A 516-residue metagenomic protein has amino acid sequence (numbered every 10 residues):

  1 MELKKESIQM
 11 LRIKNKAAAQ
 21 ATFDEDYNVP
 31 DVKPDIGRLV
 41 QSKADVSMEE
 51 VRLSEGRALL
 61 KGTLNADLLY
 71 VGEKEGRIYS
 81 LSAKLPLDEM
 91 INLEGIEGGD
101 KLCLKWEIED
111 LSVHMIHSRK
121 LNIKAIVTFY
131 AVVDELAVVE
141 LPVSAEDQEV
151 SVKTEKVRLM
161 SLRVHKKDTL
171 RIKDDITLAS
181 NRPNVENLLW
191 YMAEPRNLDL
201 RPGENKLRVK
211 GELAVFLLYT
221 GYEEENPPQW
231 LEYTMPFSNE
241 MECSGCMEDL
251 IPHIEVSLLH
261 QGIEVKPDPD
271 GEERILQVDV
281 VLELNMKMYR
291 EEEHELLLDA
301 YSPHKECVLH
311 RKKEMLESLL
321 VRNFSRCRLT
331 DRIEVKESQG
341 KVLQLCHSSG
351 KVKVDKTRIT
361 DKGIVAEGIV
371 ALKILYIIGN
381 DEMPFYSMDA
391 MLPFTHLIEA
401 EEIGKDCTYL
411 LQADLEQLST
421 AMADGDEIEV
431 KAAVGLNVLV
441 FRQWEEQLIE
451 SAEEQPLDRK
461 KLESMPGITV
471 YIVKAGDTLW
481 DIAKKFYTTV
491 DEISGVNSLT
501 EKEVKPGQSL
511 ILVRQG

Functional and structural regions predicted by a protein language model:
M1-E463: Interfacial loop/beta elements and low-complexity acidic/Ser/Thr-rich segments of macromolecular assembly/processing
V365-I369, V470-I472, E503, I511: Structured core elements
I449-A475, Q508-G516: Surface-exposed, interaction-prone regions with an acidic/low-complexity signature
I482: Short alpha-helical "recognition helix" segments of helix-turn-helix
T488-G516: Extracellular LysM carbohydrate-binding repeats and other cell-envelope/extracellular binding modules
